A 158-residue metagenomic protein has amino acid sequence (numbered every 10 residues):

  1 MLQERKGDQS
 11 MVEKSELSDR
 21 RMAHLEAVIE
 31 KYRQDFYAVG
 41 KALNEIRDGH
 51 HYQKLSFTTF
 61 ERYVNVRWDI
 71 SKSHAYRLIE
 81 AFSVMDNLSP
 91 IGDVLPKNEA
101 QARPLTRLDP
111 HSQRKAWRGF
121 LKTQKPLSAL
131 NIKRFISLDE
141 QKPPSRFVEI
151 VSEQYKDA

Functional and structural regions predicted by a protein language model:
M1-A38, P144-F147: Short, charged, low-complexity amphipathic alpha-helix
L2-R5, D19, M85-A158: Amphipathic alpha-helical oligomerization/scaffolding segments
Q3, V12, S18-D19, E45 (+3 more regions): Intrinsically disordered, low-complexity sequence elements enriched in Ser/Thr/Gly/Pro
Q9-S10, A27, N44, W68 (+3 more regions): Residue-level marker of intrinsically disordered, low-complexity segments enriched for small/polar residues
E30-L108, Q113: Short, Lys/Arg-enriched phosphate-binding patches
